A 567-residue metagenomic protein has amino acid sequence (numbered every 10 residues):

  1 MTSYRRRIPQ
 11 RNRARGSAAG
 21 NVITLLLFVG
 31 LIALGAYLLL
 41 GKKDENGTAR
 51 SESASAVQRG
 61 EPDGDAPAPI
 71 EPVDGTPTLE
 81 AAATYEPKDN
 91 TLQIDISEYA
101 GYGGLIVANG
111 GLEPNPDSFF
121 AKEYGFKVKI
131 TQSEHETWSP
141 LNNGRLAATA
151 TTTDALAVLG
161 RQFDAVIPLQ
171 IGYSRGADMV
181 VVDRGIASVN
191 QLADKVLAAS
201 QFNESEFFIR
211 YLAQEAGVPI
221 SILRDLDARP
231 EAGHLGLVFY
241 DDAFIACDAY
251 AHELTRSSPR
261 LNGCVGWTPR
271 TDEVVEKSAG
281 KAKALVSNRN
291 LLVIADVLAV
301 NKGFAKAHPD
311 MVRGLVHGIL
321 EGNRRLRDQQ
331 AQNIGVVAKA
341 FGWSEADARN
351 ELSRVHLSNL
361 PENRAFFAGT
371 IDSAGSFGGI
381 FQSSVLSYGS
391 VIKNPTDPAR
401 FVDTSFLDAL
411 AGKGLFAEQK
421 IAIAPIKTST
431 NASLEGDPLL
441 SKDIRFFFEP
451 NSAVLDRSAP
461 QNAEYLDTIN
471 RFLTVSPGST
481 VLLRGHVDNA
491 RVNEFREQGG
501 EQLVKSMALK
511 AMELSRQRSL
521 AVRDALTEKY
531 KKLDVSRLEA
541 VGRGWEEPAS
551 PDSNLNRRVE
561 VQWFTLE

Functional and structural regions predicted by a protein language model:
T2-E136, N142, N359-P438: N-terminal hydrophobic or amphipathic helices and topogenic motifs
R50-D242, T255-S258, N262-T268, L285-N288: Short, glycine-/small- and polar/acidic-enriched structural segments that line small-molecule recognition paths
L92-Q93, K127-V128, V166, D194-S200 (+6 more regions): Second-shell loop/turn segments in exported
G103, V107, S139, N143 (+15 more regions): Solvent-exposed, polar/charged alpha-helical surfaces in well-ordered, non-transmembrane soluble domains, broadly
T153-A155, H234-G342: Pocket-lining segment of extracytoplasmic ligand-binding domains
A307-N394: Secondary-structure end/capping motifs
P398-L482, A490-S506, K532, N554 (+1 more regions): Periplasmic peptidoglycan-binding/tethering modules of Gram-negative envelope proteins
P477-H486, Q502-P548, R557-E567: A non-catalytic structural micro-motif
